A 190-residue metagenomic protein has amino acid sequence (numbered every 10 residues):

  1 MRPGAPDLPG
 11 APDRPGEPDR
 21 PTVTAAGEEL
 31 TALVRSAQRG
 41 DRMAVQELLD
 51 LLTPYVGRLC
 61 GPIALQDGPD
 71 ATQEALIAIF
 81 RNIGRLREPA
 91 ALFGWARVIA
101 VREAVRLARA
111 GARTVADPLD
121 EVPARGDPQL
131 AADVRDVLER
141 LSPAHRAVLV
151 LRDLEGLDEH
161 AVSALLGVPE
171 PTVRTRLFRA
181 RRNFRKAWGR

Functional and structural regions predicted by a protein language model:
M1-P54: N-terminal module of bacterial RNA polymerase sigma factors
D19, T24-L30, R106, A110-D136 (+1 more regions): Internal acidic/polar
Q38-Q46, G57-E74: Short, charged helix-capping/linker segments at alpha-helix termini
Q38-R39, P62-I63, E74-A91, A110-T114: Sigma70-family region 2
D70, G84-V98, E170: Short, aromatic/basic-enriched loop-to-helix "N-cap" motif that marks the start of an alpha-helix at regulatory
R81-E88, V98-L119, D127, R179: Arg/Lys-rich amphipathic alpha helix in sigma70-family domain 2
V101, V105, H160, L166-R190: DNA-recognition helix of helix-turn-helix
V148-R152: A short pre-motif secondary-structure segment
